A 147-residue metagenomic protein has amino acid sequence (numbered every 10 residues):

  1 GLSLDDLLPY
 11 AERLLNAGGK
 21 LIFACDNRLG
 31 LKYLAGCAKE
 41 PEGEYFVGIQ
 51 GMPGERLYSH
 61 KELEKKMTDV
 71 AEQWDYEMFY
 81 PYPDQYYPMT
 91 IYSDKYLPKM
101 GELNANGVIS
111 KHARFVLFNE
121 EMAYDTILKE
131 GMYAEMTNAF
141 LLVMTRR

Functional and structural regions predicted by a protein language model:
G1, L29-L34, D84-T90: Short catalytic/ligand-binding loop motif for oxyanion handling, primarily in non-cytosolic enzymes, centered on
L2-K20: A short glycine-rich, Lys/Arg-flanked "PGG" loop and its adjoining helix->strand segment in the class I
N16, K20-C25, D75-Y80: A structural signal for short, well-ordered beta-strand segments and their strand-loop junctions that often border
K20-Y45: Conserved class I S-adenosyl-L-methionine
P53-Y80: Short alpha-helix
A71, D94-K99, E130-R147: Core SAM-dependent methyltransferase catalytic element
D75-A113: Conserved catalytic loop of SAM-dependent methyltransferase domains
N106-V143: Conserved Class I S-adenosyl-L-methionine
